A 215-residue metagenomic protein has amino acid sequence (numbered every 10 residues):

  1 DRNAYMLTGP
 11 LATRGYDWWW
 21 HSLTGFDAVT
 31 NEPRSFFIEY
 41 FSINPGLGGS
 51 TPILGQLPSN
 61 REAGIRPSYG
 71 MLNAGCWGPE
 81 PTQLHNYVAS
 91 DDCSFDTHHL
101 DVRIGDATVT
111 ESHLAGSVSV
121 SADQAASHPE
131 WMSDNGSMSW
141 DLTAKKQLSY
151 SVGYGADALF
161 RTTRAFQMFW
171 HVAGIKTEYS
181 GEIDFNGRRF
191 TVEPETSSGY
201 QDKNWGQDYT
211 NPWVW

Functional and structural regions predicted by a protein language model:
D1-W215: Structured soluble/peripheral alpha/beta segments that form catalytic or ligand/cofactor-binding pockets
